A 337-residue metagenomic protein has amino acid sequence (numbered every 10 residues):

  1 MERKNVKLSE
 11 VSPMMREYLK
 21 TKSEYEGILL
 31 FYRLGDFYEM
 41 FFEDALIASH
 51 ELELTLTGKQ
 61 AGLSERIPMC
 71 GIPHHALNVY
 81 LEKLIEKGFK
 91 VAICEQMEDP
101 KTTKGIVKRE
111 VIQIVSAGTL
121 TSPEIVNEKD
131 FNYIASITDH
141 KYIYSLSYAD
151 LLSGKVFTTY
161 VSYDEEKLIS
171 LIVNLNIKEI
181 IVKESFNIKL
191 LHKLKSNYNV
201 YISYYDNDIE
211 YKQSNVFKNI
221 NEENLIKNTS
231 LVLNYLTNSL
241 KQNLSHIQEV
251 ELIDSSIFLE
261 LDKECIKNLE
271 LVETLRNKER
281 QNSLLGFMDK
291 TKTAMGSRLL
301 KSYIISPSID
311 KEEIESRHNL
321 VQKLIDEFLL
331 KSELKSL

Functional and structural regions predicted by a protein language model:
M1-R298, Y303-I305, K311-L329: Basic, polar low-complexity surface loops/patches
